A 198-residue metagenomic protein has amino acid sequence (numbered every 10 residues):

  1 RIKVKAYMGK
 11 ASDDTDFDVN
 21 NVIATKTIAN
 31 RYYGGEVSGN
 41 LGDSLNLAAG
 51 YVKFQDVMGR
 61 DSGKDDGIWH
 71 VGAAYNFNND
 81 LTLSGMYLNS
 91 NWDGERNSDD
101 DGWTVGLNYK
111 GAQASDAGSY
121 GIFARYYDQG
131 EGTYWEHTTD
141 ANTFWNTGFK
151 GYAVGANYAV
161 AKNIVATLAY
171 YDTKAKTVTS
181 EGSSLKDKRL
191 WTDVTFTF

Functional and structural regions predicted by a protein language model:
R1-D16, N20-N21, R31-Y33, V37: Mobile, glycine-rich extracellular loop/lid and propeptide segments that shape or gate substrate/ligand access
V22-T27, S38-F198: Outer-membrane beta-barrel pore domains
